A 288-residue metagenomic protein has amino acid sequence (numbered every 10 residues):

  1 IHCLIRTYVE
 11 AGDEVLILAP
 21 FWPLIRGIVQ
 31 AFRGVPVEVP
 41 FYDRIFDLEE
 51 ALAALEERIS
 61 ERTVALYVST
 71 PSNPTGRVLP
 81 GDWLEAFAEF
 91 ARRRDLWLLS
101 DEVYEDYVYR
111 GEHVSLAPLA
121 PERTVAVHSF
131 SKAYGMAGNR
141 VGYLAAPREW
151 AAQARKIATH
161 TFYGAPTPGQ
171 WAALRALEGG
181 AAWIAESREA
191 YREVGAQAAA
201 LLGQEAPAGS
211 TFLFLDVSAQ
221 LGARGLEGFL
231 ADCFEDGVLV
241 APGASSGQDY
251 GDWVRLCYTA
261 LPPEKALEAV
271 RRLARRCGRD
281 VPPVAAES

Functional and structural regions predicted by a protein language model:
I1-E14: Phosphate-binding glycine-rich loop
I17, E38, Y67, L98-S100 (+2 more regions): Hydrophobic residues in well-ordered beta-strands that form the structural core
A31-V37: A short helix-loop-beta submotif of the ANL/AMP-binding
F32, R93-R94, D236: Helix C-cap/helix->beta junction micro-motif
Y42-R110: Active-site phosphate-binding strand-loop segment of PLP-dependent enzymes
A53-E57, A223-R224, E235-A241, S246-S288: PLP-dependent enzyme catalytic core of the Aspartate aminotransferase-like
E122-R192, C277: Conserved core segment of the aminotransferase class I/II
Q170, L174, A190-A199, Q204-S218 (+1 more regions): Conserved glycine-rich beta-strand-loop-beta hairpin in the small C-terminal domain of fold type I
